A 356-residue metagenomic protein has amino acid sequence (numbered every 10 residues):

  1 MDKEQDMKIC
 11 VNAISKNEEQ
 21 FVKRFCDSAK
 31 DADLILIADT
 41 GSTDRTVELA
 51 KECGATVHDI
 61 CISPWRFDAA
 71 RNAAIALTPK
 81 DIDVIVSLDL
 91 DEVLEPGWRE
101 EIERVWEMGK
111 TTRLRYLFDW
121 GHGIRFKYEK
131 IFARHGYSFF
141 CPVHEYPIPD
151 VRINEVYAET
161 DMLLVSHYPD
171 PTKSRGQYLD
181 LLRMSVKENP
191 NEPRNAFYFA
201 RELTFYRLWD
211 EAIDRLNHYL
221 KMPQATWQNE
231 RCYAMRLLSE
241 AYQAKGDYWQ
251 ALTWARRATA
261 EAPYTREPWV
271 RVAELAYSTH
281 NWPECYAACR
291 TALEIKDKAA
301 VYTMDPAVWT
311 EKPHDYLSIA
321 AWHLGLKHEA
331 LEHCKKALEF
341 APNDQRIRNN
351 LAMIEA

Functional and structural regions predicted by a protein language model:
A13-L34: Short, well-formed alpha-helical segments that are part of the catalytic scaffolds of diverse glycosyltransferases
Q20-K23, D44-C53, G97: Acidic helix N-cap motif at the loop->helix transition within catalytic regions of sugar-transfer enzymes
S28, A38-K51, I62-S63, D89-L90: A conserved acidic beta->alpha catalytic loop
D68-I75, L94-H218: Catalytic-site signature of metal-activated, phosphate-bearing donor transferases, centered on the GT-A/GT-A-like
N72-V84: Active-site nucleotide-sugar/metal-binding loop of Leloir-type enzymes
